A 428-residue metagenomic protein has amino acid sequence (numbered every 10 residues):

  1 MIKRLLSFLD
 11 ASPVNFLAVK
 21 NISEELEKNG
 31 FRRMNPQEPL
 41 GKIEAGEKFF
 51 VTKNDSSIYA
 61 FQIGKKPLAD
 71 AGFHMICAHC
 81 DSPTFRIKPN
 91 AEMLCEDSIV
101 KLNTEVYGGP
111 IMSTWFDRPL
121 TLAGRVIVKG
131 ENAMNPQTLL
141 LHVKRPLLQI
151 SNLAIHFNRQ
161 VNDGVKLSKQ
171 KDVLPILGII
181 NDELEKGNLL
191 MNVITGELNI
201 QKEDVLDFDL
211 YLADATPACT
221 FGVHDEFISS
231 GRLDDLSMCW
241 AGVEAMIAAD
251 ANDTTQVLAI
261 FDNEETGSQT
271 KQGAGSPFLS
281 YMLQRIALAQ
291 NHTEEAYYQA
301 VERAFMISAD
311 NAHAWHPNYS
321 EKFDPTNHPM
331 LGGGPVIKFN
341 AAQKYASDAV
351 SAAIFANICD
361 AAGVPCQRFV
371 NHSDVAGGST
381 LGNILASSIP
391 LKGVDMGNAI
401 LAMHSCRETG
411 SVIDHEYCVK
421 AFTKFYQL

Functional and structural regions predicted by a protein language model:
M1-L428: N-terminal hydrophobic/helix-forming segments and targeting peptides
